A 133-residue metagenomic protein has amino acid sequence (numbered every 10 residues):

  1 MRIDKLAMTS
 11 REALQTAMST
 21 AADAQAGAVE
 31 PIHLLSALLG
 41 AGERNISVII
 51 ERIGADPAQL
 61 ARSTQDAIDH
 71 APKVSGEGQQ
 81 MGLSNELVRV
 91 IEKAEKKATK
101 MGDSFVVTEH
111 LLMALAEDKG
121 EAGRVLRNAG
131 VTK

Functional and structural regions predicted by a protein language model:
M1-K133: Histone-fold recognition with a strong bias for associated Lys/Arg-rich disordered tails
